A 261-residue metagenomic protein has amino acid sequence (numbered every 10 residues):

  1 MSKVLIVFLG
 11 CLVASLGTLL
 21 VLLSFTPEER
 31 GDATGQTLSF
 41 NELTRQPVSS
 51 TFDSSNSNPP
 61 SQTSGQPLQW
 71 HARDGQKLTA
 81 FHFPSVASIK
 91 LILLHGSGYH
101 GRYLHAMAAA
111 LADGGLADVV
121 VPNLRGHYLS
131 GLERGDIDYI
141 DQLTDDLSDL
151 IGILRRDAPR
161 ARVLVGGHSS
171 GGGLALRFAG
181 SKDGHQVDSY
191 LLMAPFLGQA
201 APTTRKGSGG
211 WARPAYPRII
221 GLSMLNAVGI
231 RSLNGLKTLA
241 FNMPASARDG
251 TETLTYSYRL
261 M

Functional and structural regions predicted by a protein language model:
S2-H71, F81: An N-terminal hydrophobic leader/cap segment in hydrolases
L12, S169-T253: Alpha/beta-hydrolase-fold enzymes
T79-I89: Short beta-strand-to-loop junctions in surface cap/lid or active-site-entrance loops
S88-G96: Short beta-strand element of the alpha/beta-hydrolase
S97-A109: The serine-hydrolase catalytic nucleophile loop
G98-G101, Y128-R162: Catalytic nucleophile-loop/oxyanion-hole region of alpha/beta-hydrolase and closely related hydrolase-like folds
A108, A112-L132: Conserved alpha/beta-hydrolase
